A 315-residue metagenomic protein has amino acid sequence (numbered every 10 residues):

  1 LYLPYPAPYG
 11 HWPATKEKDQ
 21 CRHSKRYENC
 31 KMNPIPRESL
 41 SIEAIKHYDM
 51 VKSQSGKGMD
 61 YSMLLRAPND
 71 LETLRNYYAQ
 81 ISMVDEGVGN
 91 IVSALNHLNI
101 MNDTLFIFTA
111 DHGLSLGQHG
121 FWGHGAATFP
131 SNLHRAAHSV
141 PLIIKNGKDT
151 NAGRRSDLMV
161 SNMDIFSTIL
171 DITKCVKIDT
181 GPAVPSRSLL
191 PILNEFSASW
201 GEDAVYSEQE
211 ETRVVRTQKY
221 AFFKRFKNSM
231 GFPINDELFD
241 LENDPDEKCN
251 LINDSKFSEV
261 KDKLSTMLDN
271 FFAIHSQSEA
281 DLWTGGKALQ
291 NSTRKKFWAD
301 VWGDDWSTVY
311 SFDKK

Functional and structural regions predicted by a protein language model:
L1, M101-F106, Q218-Y220: Loop/turn elements at helix/coil->beta-strand transitions in domains of secreted/extracellular proteins
Y5, Y9-L65, H124-P141, Q290-K314: Core domains of carbohydrate- and sulfate-ester-processing enzymes
H11-C21, S93-N151, D157-S161: Histidine-centered active-site microenvironments of extracellular/periplasmic hydrolases and transferases
C30, P34-R37, Y61-T104: A long, amphipathic alpha-helix that forms part of the scaffold/cap immediately adjacent to metal-dependent active
G56-E72, S115, L251-K315: Long, internal low-complexity/basic segments
L71-M83, I100, A127-V140, T150-S167 (+4 more regions): A short beta-strand-to-alpha-helix junction
N102-T104, K148-V215, E259-K263, A280-G285: Polar, surface-exposed loop/tail segments that function as active-site lids or cofactor/substrate-recognition elements
H134-V140, S207-N253, A288-K315: C-terminal, low-complexity/hydrophilic appendages and adjacent surface loops of extracellular/periplasmic anionic
